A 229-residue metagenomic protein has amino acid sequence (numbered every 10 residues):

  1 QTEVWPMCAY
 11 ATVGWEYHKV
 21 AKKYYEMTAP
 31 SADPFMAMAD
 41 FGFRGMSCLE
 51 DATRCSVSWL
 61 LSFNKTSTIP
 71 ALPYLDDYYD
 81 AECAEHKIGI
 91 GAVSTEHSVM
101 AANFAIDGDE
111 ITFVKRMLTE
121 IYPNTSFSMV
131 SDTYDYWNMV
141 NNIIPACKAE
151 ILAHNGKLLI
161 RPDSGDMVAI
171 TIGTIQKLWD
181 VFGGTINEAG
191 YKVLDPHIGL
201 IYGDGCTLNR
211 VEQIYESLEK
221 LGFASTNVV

Functional and structural regions predicted by a protein language model:
Q1-E188, T207-Q213, S217: Buried, small/hydrophobic-residue-enriched core segments of structured protein domains
A84-I88, L194, S225-T226: Short, surface-exposed acidic
I186-V193, H197: C-terminal helix-coil-helix/basic helical segment that borders enzyme active sites and/or dimer interfaces and provides
L200-L208: Glycine-rich beta-to-alpha transition loops that act as phosphate-gripper elements at the mouths of alpha/beta enzyme
L221-V229: Glycine-rich phosphate-binding active-site loops on the catalytic face of alpha/beta enzymes
